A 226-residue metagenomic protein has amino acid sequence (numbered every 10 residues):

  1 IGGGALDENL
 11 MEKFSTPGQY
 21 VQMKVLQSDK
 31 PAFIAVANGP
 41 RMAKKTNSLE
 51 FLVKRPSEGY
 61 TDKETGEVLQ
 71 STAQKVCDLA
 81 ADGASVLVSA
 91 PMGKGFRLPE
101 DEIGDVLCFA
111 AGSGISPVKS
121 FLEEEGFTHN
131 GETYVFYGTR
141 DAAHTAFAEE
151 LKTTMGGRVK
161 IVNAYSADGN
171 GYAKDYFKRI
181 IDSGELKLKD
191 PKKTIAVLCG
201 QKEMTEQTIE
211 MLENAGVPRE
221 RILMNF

Functional and structural regions predicted by a protein language model:
I1-C108, F121-E124, D141, S166-A167 (+1 more regions): FAD-binding FR-type
T46, G131-F226: Reductase modules of NAD(P)H-dependent flavoproteins
L98-E100, V118-E123, F147-E149, I209: A short secondary-structure junction signal
C108-A111, V197-C199: Active-site-adjacent beta-strand anchor residues
S113-V118, M204: Hydrophobic/small residue at the entry helix of a nucleotide-binding pocket
